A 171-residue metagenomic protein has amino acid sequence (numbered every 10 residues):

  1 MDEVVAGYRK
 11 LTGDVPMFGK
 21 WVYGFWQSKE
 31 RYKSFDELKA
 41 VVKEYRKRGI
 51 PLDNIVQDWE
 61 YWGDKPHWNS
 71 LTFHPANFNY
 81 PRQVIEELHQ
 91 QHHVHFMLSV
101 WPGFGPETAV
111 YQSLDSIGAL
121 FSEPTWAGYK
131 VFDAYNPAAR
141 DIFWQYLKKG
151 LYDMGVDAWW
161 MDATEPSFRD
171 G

Functional and structural regions predicted by a protein language model:
M1-D53, E87, F96, V100: Carbohydrate-recognition beta-sandwich/jelly-roll modules in extracellular/periplasmic carbohydrate-active proteins
P51-G171: Aromatic- and carboxylate-enriched substrate-binding clefts and catalytic-loop regions of carbohydrate-active enzymes
